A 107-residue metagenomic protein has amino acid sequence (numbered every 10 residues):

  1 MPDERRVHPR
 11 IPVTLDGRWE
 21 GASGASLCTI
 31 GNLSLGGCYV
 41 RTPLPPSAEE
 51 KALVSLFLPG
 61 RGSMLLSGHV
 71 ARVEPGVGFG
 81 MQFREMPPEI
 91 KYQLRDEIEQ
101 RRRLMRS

Functional and structural regions predicted by a protein language model:
M1-L35, R95-S107: N-terminal helix initiation/capping motif
H8, R41-S47: Short, surface-exposed secondary-structure edge patches
L15-E20, E49-S63: Short conserved beta-strand and strand-loop elements enriched in small hydrophobics with frequent Asp/Gly
G21, N32, V70-R72, E85: A residue-level detector for short acidic-glycine micro-motifs
Y39-T42, G76-E85: Short, solvent-exposed secondary-structure boundary/capping segments
G62-G76: Mid-chain, well-packed structural core segment of small domains
